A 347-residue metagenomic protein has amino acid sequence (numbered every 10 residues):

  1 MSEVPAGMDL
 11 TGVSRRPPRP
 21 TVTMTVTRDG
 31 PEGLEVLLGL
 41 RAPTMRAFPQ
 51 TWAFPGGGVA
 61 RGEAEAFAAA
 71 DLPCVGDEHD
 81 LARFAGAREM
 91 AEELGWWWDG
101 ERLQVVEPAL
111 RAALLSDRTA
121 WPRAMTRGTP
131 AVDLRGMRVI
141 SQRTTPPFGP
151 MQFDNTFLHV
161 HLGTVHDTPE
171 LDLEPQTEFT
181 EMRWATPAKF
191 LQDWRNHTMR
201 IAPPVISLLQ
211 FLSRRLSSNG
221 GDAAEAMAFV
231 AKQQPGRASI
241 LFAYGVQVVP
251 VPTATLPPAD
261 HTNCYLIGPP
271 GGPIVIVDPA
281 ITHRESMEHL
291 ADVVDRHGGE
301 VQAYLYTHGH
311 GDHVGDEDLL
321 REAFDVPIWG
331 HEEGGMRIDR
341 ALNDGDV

Functional and structural regions predicted by a protein language model:
M1-G245, V249: N-terminal leader/linker segments that precede catalytic domains of diphosphate-processing enzymes
P18, Q233-Q234, A259-H261, L342: Residues that act as N-cap/strand-start positions at coil-to-secondary-structure junctions
M24, N263-I267, D346-V347: Short acidic loop-to-beta-strand element that houses the catalytic metal-binding Asp/Glu of nuclease active sites
G33, M45, T255, H283 (+1 more regions): Flexible, glycine-rich phosphate/dinucleotide-binding loops and adjacent beta-alpha linkers at cofactor/substrate
A82, D260, I281-V347: Active-site HxH/HxHxD metal-binding segment of metal-dependent hydrolases
E89-E93, D278, D312: Acidic active-site catalytic centers that drive phospho-/nucleotidyl reactions and related ester hydrolyses
V246-D295: Conserved beta-strand hairpin/beta-sheet module of binuclear metal-dependent hydrolase folds, prominently
